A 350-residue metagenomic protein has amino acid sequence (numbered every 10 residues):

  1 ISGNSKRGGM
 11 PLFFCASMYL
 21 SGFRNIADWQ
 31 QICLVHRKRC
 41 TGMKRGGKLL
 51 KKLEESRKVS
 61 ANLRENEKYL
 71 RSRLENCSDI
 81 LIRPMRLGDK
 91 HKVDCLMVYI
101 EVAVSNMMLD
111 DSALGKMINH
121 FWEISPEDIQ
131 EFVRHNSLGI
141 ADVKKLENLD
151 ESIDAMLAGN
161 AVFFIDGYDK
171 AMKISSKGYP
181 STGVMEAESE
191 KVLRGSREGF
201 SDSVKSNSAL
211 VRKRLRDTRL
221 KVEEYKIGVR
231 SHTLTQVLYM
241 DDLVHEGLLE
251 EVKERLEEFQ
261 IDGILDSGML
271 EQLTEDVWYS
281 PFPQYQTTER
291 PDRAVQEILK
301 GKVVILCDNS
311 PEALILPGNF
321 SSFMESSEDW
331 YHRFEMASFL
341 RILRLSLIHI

Functional and structural regions predicted by a protein language model:
I1: Active-site anion-handling motifs in enzyme catalytic cores
N4, P11-L347: Membrane-embedded alpha-helical signal segments
